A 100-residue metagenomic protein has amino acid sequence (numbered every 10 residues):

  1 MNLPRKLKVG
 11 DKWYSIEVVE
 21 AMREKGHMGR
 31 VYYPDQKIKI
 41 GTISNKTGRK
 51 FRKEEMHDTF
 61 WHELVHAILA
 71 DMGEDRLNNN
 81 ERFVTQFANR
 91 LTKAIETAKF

Functional and structural regions predicted by a protein language model:
N2-E54, A67-D71, D75-A94: Active-site scaffold of zinc-dependent metalloenzymes
E55-E63: Short alpha-helical catalytic segment bearing the HExxH-like zincin motif of zinc-dependent metalloproteases
E96-F100: Long, highly charged low-complexity segments enriched in Glu/Asp and Lys/Arg with interspersed Ser/Thr
